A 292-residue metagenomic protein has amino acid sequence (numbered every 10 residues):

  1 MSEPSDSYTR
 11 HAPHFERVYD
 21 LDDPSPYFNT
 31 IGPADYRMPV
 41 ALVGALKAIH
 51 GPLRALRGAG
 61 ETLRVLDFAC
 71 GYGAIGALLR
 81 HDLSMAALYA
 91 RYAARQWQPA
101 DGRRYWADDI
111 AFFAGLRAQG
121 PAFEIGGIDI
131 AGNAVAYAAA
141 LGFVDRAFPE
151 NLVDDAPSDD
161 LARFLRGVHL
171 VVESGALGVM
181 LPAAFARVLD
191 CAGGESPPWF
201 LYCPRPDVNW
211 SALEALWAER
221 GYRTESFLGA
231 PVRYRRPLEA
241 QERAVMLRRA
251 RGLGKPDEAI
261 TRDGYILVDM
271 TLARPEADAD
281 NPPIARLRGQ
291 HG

Functional and structural regions predicted by a protein language model:
S2-L63, A74, H81-R91: Class I SAM-dependent methyltransferase Rossmann-like catalytic core, especially the SAM/SAH-binding loop
L66-A69: Conserved S-adenosyl-L-methionine
Y72-L88, R103-Q119: Conserved SAM-binding loop of SAM-dependent methyltransferases across substrates and taxa, primarily the Class I
I128-N133: Conserved SAM/SAH-binding beta-strand->alpha-helix loop
F143-D155: Conserved SAM-binding strand-loop segment of SAM-dependent methyltransferases
G167-A183: A short SAM/SAH-binding and catalytic strip from SAM-dependent methyltransferases
E195-D207: Conserved beta-strand signature within the Rossmann-like core of class I S-adenosyl-L-methionine
T224-A273: Class I S-adenosyl-L-methionine
